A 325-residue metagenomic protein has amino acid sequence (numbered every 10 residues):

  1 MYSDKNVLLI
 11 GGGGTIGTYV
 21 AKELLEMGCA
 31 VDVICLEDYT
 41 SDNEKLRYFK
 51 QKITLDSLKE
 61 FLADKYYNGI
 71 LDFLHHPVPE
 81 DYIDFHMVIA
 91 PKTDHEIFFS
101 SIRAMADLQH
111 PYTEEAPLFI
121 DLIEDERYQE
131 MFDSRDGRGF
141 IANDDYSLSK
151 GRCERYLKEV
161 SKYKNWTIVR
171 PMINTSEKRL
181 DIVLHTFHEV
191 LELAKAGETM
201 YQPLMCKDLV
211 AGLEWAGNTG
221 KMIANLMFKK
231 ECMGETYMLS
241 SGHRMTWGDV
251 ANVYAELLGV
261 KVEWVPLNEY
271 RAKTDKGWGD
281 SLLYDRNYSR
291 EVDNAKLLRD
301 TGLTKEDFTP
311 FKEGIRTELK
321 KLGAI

Functional and structural regions predicted by a protein language model:
V7-M27: N-terminal Rossmann NAD(P)H-binding glycine-rich loop of SDR-like oxidoreductase domains
T40-F98, A104-H110: NAD(P)H-binding glycine-rich loop region in Rossmannoid oxidoreductase-like domains and their noncatalytic homologs
H86-G151, E159, T167: Conserved Rossmann-fold NAD(P)-dependent oxidoreductase catalytic core, especially the SDR/UDP-sugar
C153-L180: Conserved beta-loop-beta element that borders a ligand/cofactor-binding pocket
S176, Q202-V210, Y237-M245, V253-L257 (+2 more regions): Glycine-rich Rossmann NAD(P)(H)-binding loop
L191-Y201, D208-M245: Alpha-helical substrate-binding/gating segment
M222-S281, R316-L322: Mid/C-terminal beta-alpha module of Rossmann-like enzyme folds, strongest in SDR-family dehydrogenases/epimerases
S281-I325: C-terminal amphipathic/interface module of NAD(P)-dependent oxidoreductases and related NAD-binding regulators
